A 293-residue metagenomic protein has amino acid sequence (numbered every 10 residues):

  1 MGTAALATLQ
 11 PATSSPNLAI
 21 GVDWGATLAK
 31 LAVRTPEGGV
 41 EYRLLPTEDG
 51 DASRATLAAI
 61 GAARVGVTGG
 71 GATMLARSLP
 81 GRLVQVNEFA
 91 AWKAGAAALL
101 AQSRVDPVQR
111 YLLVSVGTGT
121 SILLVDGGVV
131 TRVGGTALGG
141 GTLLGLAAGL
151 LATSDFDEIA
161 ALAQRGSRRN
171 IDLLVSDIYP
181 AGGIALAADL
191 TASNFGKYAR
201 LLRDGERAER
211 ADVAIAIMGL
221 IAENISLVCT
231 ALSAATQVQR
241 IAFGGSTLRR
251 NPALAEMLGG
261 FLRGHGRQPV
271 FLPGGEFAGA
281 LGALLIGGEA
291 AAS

Functional and structural regions predicted by a protein language model:
G2-T13, V84-L113, G119-G128, L281-G287: Conserved phosphate-binding catalytic cores of ATP/NTP-utilizing and phosphoryl-transfer enzymes
S14-A52, V129-V130: Short glycine-rich, Thr/Ser-proximal phosphate-binding strand/loop in the N-terminal lobe of ATP-dependent enzymes
N17-D23, A62-G66, D106-S115, G135: Short glycine-aspartate micro-motif
L28, V67-L75, A231-F261, E276: Glycine-rich phosphate-binding loops at beta-strand->alpha-helix junctions
E41, A55-F89, S103, S121-R132 (+1 more regions): Short beta-strand-loop/turn "lid" adjacent to the catalytic site in phosphate-handling enzymes
L57-A58, I221-A235: A short, acidic, amphipathic alpha-helical segment used as a generic capping/interface helix at domain edges
K93-L100, L143-A148, G260, R267-S293: Glycine-rich phosphate-binding/hydrolytic loop that grips phosphoryl groups
G149-N224, V228: Active-site rim beta-loop-alpha module in soluble metabolic enzymes
